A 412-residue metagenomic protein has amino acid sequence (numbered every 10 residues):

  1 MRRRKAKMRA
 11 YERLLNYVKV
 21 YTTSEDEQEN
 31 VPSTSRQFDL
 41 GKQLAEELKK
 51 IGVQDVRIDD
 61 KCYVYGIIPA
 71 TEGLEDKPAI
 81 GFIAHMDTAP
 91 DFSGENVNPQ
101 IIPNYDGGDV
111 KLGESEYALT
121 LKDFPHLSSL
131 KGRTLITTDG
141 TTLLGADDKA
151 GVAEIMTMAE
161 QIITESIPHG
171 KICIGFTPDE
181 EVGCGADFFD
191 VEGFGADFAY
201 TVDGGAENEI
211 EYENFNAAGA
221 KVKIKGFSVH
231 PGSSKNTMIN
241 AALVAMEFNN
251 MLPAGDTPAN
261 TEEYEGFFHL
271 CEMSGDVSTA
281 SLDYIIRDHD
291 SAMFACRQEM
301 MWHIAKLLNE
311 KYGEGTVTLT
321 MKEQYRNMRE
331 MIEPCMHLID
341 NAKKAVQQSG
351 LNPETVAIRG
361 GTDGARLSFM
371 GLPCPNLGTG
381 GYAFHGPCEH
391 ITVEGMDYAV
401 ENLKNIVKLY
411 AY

Functional and structural regions predicted by a protein language model:
M1-K7: Short, Lys/Arg-enriched N-terminal segments with co-localized hydrophobic residues within the first ~10-30 amino acids
K7-S35, I136-T137, Y325, H385-G386: N-terminal capping segment at the start of a domain
Y17, D276-S278, P353-N405, Y410: Zn-dependent metallopeptidase/amidohydrolase metal-coordination segment
D26, D55, P168-K171, A254-H269 (+3 more regions): Flexible, glycine/charged-enriched surface loops at secondary-structure junctions
E29-K77, G81-I83, D87, V97: A non-catalytic alpha/beta surface segment that caps or lines the substrate-entry region of metallo-dependent hydrolase
L74-K171, A196: Active-site metal-coordination/substrate-binding segment of hydrolases, especially metallo-dependent peptidases
F124-L127, R133-A146, P178-K306, G315-V317 (+1 more regions): Midchain, well-structured core segments that form catalytic/ion-binding scaffolds
L243-N260, F267-H269, T316, R326-P375: Active-site-adjacent substrate-binding region of metalloamidase/peptidase-like peptide-processing proteins
